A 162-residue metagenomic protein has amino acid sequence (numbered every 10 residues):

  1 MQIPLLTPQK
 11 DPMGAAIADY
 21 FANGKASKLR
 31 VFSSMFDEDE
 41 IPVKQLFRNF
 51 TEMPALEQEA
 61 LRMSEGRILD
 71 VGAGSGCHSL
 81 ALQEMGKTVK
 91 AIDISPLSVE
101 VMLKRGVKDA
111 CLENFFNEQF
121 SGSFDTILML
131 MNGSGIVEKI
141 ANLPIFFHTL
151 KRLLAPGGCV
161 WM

Functional and structural regions predicted by a protein language model:
M1-R30: N-terminal auxiliary segments of SAM/dcSAM-dependent transferases
F47-R67: Conserved alpha-helix/loop element of class I SAM-dependent methyltransferases that forms part of the SAM/SAH-binding
S75: Conserved SAM/SAH-binding loop
S95-P96: Conserved SAM/SAH-binding beta-strand->alpha-helix loop
V99-E100: Short alpha-helix immediately C-terminal to the canonical SAM-binding loop
G106-N117: Conserved SAM-binding strand-loop segment of SAM-dependent methyltransferases
F124-P144: A short SAM/SAH-binding and catalytic strip from SAM-dependent methyltransferases
N142-P156: A short glycine-rich, Lys/Arg-flanked "PGG" loop and its adjoining helix->strand segment in the class I
